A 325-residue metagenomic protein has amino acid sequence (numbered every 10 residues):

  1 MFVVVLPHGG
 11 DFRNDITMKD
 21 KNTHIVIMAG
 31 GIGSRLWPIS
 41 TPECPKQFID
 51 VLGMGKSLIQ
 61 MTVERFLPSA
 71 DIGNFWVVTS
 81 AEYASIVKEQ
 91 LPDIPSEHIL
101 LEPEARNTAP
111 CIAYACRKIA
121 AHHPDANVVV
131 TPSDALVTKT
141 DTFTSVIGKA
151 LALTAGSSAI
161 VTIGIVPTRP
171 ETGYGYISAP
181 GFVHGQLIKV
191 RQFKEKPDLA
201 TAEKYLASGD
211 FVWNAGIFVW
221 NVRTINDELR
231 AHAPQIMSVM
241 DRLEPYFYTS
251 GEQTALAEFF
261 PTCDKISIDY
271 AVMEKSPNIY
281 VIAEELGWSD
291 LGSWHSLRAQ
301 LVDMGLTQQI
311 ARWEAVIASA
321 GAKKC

Functional and structural regions predicted by a protein language model:
F2, N14-I27, S34-P42, G53-P132 (+2 more regions): Conserved N-terminal catalytic core of the sugar/cofactor nucleotidyltransferase
D15-N22, V222-C325: Left-handed beta-helix
I27-A29, V78, V129-P132, T162-V166 (+2 more regions): Short beta-strand segments
I59, A115, D134, I177 (+2 more regions): Residue-level signal for inorganic ion chemistry
V77, L101, V130, V161-I163 (+2 more regions): General beta-strand structural signal in soluble alpha/beta enzymes
T140-F260, Y280: Conserved core of the sugar-phosphate nucleotidyltransferase
